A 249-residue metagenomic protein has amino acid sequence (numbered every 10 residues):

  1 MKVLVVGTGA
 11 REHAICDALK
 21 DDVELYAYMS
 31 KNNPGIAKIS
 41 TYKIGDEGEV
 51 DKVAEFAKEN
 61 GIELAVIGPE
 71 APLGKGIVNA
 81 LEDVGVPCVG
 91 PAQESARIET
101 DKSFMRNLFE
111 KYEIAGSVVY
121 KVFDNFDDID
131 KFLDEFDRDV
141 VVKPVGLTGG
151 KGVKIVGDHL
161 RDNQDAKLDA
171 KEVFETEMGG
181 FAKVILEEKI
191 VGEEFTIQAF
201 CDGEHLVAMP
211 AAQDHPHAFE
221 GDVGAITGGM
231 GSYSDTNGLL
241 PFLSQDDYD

Functional and structural regions predicted by a protein language model:
M1-E94: ATP-binding N-terminal substructure of ATP-dependent carboxylate-amine bond-forming enzymes
V5, A27-Y28, V66-I67, C88-P91 (+4 more regions): General beta-strand structural signal in soluble alpha/beta enzymes
T41-E49, Y120-N125, V156: Short acidic-hydrophobic, aromatic-tinged amphipathic segments that line or gate anion-handling sites
F56, K131-F132, V173: CheY-like receiver
V89-G152: A conserved helix-loop-beta module that forms one wall/lid of the active-site cleft in ATP-utilizing catalytic domains
V156-D249: Internal nucleotide-binding/catalytic subdomain
